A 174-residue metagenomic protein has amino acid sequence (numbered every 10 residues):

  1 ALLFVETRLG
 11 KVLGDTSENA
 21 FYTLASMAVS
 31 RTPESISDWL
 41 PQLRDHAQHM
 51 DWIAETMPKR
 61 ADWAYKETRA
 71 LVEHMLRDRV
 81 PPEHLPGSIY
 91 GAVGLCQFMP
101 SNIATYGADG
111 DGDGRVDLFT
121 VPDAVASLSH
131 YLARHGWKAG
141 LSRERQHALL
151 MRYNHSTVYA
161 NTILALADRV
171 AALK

Functional and structural regions predicted by a protein language model:
A1-K174: Catalytic glycan-binding domains that act on GlcNAc-containing polysaccharides
